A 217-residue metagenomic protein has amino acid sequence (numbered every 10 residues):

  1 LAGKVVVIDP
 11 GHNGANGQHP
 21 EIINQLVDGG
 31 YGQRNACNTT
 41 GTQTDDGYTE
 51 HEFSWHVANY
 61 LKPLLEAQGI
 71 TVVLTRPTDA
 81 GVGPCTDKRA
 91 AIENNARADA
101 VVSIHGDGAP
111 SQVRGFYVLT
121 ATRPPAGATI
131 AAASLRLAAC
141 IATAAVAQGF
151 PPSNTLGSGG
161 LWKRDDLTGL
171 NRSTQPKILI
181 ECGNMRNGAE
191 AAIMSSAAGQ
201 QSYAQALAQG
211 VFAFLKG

Functional and structural regions predicted by a protein language model:
L1-A90, A96, T122: Active-site histidine-acidic residue metal-binding/catalytic motifs, centered on HxH/HExxH-like signatures
V5-D9, T71-L74, A100-H105, Y117-L119 (+1 more regions): Soluble periplasmic/extracytoplasmic beta-strand elements of cell-envelope proteins
H12-N16, Y48-E50, P77-G83, G106-Q112 (+5 more regions): Solvent-exposed loop/turn segments at secondary-structure junctions within structured extracellular/periplasmic domains
Y48-H56, G83-D87, A128-R136, M194-S202: Soluble non-cytosolic domains of exported or imported proteins
N59-I70, N94-A98, G106, A142-P151 (+2 more regions): Sec-exported extracytoplasmic/periplasmic mature domains
T86-D99, L167-S173: Mature extracellular/periplasmic domains of secretome proteins
S103-P110, L119, L156-G217: Active-site-adjacent mobile loop/cap segments within catalytic or ligand-binding domains
A132-K163: Active-site-adjacent substrate-binding region of metalloamidase/peptidase-like peptide-processing proteins
